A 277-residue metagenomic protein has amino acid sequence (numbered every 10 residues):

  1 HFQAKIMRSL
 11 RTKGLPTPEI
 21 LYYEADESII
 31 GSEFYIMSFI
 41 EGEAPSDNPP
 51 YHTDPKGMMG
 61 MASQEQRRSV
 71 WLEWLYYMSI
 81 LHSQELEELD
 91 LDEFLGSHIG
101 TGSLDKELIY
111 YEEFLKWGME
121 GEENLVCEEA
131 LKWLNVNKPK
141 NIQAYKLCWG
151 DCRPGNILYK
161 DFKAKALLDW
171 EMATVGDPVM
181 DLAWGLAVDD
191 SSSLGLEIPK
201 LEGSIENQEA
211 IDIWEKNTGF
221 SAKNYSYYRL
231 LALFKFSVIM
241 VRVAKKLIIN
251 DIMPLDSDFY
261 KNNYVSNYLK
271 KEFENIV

Functional and structural regions predicted by a protein language model:
H1-E129, N137-A144, K163: ATP-binding pocket architecture of kinase catalytic cores
L134: Polyanion-binding surfaces on beta-sheet-dominated domains and ring/shell assemblies
L147-W149, P154: Catalytic-loop of the protein kinase fold
L168-A173: Activation of the activation-loop gatekeeper triad in protein kinase-fold domains
V179-G219, A232-D251: Active-site activation/catalytic loop segments of kinase-like enzymes and analogous catalytic loops in related
N217-Y227: Acidic, serine/threonine- and proline-rich low-complexity regulatory regions
K246-V277: Regulatory N- and C-terminal appendages and interdomain linkers associated with kinase/kinase-like NTP transferase
